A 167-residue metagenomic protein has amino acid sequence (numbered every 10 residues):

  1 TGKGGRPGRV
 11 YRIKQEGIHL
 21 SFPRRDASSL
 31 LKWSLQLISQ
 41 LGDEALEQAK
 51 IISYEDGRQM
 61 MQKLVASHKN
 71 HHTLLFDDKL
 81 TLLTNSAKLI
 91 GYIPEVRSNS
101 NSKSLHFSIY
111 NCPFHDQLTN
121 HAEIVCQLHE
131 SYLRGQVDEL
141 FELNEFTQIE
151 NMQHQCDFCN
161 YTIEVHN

Functional and structural regions predicted by a protein language model:
G2-D43: Conserved segment of winged-helix/HTH DNA-binding domains
G2-G5, N99-N101, N151-Q155: A short beta-turn/loop motif at secondary-structure boundaries
G8-V10, S104, F158-N160: Broad gene-expression machinery/nucleic-acid interaction feature
R12-K14, S108-Y110, T162: Beta-strand residues in well-ordered beta-sheet regions across diverse protein folds
Q15-F22, F114-L118, N167: Short, charged/polar, Gly/Pro-enriched secondary-structure boundary elements
Q36-Q148: Mid-protein regulatory/catalytic core that forms ligand/cofactor-binding pockets and protein-protein interaction
F141-N144, H154-F158: Coil-to-beta-strand transition motifs
C156-N167: C-terminal edge-of-domain segments
